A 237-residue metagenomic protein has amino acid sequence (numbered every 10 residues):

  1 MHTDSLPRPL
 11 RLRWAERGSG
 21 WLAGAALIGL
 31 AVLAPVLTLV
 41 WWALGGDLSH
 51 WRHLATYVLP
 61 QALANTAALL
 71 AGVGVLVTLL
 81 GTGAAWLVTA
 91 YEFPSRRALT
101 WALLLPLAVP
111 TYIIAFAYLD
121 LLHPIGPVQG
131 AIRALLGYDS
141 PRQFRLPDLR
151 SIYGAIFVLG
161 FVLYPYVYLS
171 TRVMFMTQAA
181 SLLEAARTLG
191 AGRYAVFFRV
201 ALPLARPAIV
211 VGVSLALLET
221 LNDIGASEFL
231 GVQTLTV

Functional and structural regions predicted by a protein language model:
M1-A15: Short, Lys/Arg-rich, polar N-terminal cytosolic tail immediately upstream of the first transmembrane signal-anchor
H2, D47-H53, G231: Short, membrane-interfacial amphipathic segments enriched in basic
R11-W14, H50-A55, L59, R145-L149 (+4 more regions): Juxtamembrane loop-helix boundary motifs flanking transmembrane segments in multi-pass membrane proteins
A15-G46, Y57-M176, L204-G225: Membrane-water interface segments at the C-terminal ends of transmembrane alpha-helices in multi-pass inner-membrane
S49-H53, T100, G130-G137, A180-T188 (+1 more regions): Short amphipathic alpha-helical coupling elements at transmembrane boundaries
P94, A191-G192: Short coil/turn motifs that cap or connect alpha-helices
L189-G190, P203: Glycine/proline-centered hinge or cleavage motifs at structural transition points of membrane proteins
I224-V237: Glycine-rich helix-loop "coupling/hinge" segments at transmembrane-helix boundaries in multipass transporters
